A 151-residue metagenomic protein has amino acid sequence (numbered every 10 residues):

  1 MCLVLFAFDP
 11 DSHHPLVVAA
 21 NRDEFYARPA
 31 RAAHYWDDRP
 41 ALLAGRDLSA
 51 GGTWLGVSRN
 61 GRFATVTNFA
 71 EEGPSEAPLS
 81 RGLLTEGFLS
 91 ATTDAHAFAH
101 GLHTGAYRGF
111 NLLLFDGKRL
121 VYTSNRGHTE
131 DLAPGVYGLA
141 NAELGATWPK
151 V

Functional and structural regions predicted by a protein language model:
M1-V151: N-terminal nucleophile
